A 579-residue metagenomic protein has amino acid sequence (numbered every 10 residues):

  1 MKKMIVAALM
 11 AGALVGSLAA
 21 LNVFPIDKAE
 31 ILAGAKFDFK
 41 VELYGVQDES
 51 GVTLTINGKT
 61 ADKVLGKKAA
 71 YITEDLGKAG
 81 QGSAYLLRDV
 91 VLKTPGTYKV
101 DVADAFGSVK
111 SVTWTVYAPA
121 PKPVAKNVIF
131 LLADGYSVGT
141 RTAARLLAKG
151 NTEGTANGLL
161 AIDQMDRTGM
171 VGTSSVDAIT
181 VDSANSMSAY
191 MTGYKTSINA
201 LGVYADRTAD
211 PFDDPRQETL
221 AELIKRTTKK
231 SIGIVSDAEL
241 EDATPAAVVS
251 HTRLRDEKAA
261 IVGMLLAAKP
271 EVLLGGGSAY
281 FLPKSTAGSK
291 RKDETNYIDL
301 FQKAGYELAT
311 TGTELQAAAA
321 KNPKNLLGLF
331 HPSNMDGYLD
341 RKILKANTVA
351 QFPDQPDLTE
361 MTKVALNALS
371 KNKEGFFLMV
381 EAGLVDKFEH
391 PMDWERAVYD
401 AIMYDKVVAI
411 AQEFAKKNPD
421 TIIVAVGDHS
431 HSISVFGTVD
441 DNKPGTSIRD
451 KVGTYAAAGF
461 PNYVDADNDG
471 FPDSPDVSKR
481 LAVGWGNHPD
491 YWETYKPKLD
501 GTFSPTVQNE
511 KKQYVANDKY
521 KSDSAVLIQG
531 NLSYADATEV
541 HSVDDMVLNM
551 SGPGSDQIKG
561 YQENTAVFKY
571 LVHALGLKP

Functional and structural regions predicted by a protein language model:
M1-A19: Gram-negative bacterial Sec-dependent N-terminal signal peptides
L21-A120: Beta-strand-enriched, solvent-exposed domains that form extended recognition/catalytic surfaces
L32, G80, R88, V128 (+7 more regions): Alpha/propeptide regions of enzymes that mature by internal proteolysis
F39, A69-E74, Y136-R141, R145-S188 (+1 more regions): A post-motif C-terminal structural segment
V116-A133: Low-complexity, Pro/Ser/Thr- and charge-rich linker/hinge segments at domain boundaries
F130, I234, I423-A425: Structural beta-sheet core signal
R167, D177-S186, T192-Y204, K225: Substrate-binding/charge-relay-adjacent region of secreted/lumenal peptidase catalytic domains
Y194-M264, K269-P270: Extracytoplasmic mature domains of secreted/periplasmic and thylakoid-lumen proteins
